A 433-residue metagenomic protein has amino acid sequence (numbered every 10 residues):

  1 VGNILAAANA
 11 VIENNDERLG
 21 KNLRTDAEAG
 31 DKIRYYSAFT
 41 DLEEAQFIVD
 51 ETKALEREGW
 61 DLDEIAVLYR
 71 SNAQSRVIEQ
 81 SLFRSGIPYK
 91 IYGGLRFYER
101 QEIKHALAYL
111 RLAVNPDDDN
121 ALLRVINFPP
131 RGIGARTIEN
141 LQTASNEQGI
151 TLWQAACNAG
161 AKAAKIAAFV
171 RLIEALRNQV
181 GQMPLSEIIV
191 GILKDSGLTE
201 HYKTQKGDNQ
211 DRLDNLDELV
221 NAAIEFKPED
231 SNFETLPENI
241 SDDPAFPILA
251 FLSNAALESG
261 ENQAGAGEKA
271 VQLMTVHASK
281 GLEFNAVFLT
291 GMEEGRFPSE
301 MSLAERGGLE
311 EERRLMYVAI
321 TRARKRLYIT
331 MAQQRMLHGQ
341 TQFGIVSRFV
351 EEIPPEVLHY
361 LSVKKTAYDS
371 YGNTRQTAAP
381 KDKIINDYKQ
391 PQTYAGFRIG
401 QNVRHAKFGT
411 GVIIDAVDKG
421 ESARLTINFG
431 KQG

Functional and structural regions predicted by a protein language model:
V1-P88, R111-N115, R177-V180, P391-Y394: Helicase P-loop NTPase motor core
E17-R18, K280-N285, G420: Short, flexible loop/turn motifs enriched in small residues
R24-K32, G197, F297, N373-R375: Short, basic/glycine-rich phosphate-binding loops at helix/coil junctions that contact nucleotide phosphates
A29-G30, E268, G420-S422: Short acidic/glycine-enriched loop/turn segments that link adjacent beta-strands
A38, L68, Y92, E99 (+1 more regions): Active-site-adjacent beta-strand anchor residues
D61, S75-I87, R100, L107-Y360 (+1 more regions): Conserved helicase C-terminal RecA-like lobe
G86-R96: Conserved RecA-like helicase motor-core motifs
T235-D242, I353-K407, V412-V417, E421-R424 (+1 more regions): Acidic, low-complexity intrinsically disordered tails
